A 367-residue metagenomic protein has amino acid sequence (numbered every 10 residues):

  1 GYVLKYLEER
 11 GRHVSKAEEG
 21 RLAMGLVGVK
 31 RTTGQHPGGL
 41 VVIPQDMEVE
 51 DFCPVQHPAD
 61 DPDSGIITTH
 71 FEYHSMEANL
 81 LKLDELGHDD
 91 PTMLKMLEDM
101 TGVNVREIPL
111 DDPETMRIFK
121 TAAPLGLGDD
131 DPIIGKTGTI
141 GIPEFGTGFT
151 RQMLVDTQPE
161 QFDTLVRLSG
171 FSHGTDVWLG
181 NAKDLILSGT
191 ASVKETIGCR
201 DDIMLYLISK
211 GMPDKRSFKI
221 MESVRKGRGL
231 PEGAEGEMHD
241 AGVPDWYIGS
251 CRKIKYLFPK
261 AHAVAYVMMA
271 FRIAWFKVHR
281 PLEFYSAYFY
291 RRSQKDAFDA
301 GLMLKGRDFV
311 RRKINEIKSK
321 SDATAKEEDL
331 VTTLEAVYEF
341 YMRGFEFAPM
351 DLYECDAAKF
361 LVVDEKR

Functional and structural regions predicted by a protein language model:
G1-R367: Noncatalytic, beta-rich nucleic-acid-contacting surfaces in large DNA/RNA-processing enzymes
